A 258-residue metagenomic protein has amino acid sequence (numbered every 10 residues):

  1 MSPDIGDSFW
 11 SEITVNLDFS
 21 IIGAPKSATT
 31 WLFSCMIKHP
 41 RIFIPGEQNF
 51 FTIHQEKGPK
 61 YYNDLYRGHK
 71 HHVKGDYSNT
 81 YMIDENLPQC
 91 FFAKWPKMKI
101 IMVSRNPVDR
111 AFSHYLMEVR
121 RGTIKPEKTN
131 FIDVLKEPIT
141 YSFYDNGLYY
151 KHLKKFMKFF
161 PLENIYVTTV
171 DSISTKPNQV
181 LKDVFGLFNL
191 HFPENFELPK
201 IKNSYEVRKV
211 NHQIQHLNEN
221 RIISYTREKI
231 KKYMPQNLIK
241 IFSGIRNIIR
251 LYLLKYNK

Functional and structural regions predicted by a protein language model:
M1-M82, C90-I100, P107-H114, E118-D133 (+1 more regions): PAPS-dependent sulfotransferase catalytic core
K26, Y81, N146, S174 (+2 more regions): Generic detection of long, well-ordered alpha-helical segments
Q55-R67, T123-E197: PAPS-dependent sulfotransferase catalytic domain
S78, R105, T169-S172: Short, well-ordered beta-to-alpha junction loops that form the rim of enzyme active sites and present histidine/acidic
N86-F91, Q179-V180: Distinct, well-ordered alpha-helical segments
I100-M102, V167: Structural beta-sheet core signal
H114-G122, I139-Y149, E206-Q215: Noncatalytic linker/hinge segments flanking ATPase motor cores
K155-N257: The conserved 3'-phosphoadenosine-5'-phosphosulfate
